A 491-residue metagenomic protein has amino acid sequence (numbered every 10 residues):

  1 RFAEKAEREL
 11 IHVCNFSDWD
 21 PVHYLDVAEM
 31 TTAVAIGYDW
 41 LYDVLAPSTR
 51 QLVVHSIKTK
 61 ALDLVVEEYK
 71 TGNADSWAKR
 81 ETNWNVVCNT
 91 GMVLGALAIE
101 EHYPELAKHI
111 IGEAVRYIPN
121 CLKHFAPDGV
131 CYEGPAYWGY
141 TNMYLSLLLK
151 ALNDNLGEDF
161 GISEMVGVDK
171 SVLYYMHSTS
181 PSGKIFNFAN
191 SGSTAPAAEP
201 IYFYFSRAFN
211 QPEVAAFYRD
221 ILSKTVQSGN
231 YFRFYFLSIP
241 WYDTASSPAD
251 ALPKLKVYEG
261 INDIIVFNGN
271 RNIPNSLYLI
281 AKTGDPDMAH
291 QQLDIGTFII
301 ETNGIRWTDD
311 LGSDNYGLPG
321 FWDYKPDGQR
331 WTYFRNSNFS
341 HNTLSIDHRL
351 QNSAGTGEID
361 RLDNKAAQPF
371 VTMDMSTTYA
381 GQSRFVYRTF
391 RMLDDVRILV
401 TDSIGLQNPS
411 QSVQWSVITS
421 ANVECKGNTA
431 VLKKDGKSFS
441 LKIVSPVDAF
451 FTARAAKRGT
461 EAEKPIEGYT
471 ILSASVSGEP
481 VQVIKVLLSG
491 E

Functional and structural regions predicted by a protein language model:
R1-D39, P47-K60, K170-L173: Active-site-adjacent structural elements in enzyme catalytic domains
N15-A28, K70-V86, K123-Y140, G192-S193 (+2 more regions): Solvent-exposed loop and edge beta-strand segments that line ligand/cofactor-binding and catalytic clefts
H23-D26, E81-C88, L106, I110-Y117 (+6 more regions): Secondary-structure capping and boundary motifs in well-ordered enzyme cores
T32-A136, L147-K150, L222, F236-P253: Active-site lining segments of carbohydrate-active enzymes
I99, Y140-W307, D360, N364-Q368 (+2 more regions): Carbohydrate-active enzyme catalytic cores, enriched for enzymes that act on polyanionic acidic polysaccharides
I111, I118-P119, H124-L156, I264-R271 (+3 more regions): Long, repeat-rich segments with strong aromatic
Y218, K224, P319-E491: CBM-like, beta-strand-rich accessory domains located in the C-terminal region of large, secreted polysaccharide-active
T308-S313: Catalytic Cys-His active-site segments of thiol-dependent hydrolases/isopeptidases
